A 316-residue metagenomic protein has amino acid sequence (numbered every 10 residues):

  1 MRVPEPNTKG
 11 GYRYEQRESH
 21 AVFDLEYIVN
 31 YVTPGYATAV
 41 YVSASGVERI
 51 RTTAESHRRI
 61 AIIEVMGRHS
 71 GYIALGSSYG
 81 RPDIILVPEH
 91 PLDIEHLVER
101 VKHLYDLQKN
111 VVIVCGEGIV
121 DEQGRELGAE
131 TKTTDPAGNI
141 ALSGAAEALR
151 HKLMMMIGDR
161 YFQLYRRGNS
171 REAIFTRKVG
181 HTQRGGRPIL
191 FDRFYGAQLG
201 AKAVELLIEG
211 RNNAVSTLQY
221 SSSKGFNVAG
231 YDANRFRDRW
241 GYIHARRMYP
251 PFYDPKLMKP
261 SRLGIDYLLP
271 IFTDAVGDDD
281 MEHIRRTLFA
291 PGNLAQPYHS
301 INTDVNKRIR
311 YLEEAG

Functional and structural regions predicted by a protein language model:
P4, G11, E15-V22, N30-E172: Accessory alpha-helical/coil subdomains and C-terminal extensions that flank or cap enzyme catalytic cores
T8, R68, P91, G180-T182 (+1 more regions): Short, solvent-exposed coil/turn elements at secondary-structure transition points
L25: Conserved glycine-bearing catalytic or ligand-binding loops at nucleotide- and phosphate-handling centers of large
E130-T131, A137-G316: C-terminal non-catalytic interaction/assembly regions of soluble proteins
